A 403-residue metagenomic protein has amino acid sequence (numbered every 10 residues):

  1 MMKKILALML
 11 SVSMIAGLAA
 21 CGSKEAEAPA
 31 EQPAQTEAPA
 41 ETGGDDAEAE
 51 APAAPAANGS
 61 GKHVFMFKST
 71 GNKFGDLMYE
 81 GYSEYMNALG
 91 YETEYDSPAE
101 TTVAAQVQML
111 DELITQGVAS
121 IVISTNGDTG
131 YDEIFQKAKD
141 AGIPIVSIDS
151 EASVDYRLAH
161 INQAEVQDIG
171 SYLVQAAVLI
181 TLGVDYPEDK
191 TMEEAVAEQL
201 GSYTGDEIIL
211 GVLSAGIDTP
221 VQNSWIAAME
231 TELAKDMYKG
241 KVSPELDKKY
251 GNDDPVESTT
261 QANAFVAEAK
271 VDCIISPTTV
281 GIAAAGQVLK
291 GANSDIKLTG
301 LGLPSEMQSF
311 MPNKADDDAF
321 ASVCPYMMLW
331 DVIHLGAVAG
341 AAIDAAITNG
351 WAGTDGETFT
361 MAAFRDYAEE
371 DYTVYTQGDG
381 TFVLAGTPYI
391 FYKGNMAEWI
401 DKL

Functional and structural regions predicted by a protein language model:
M2-S23: Sec-dependent N-terminal signal peptides of Gram-positive bacterial secreted proteins and lipoproteins
G17-E31, E41-D45: Bacterial lipoprotein signal-peptidase II cleavage site
G59, P187-I217, D331-H334, V338-L403: Hinge/cleft segment of the Venus flytrap/periplasmic-binding protein
S60-L89, E94-L110, V118, S124-D128 (+2 more regions): Extracytoplasmic "Venus flytrap"
F74-L89, I169-L173, P220-K241, Q261 (+1 more regions): Short, solvent-exposed amphipathic alpha-helices that sit in or adjacent to ligand/effector-binding or catalytic
N87-A99, V212, A234-P255: Short beta-strand elements in bilobed, periplasmic/extracellular small-molecule ligand-binding domains
D111, T115, A119-D140, A228-M229 (+1 more regions): Hydrophobic alpha-helical
I134-I209, S305-A321: Flexible loop/hinge segments that line or gate small-molecule binding clefts
